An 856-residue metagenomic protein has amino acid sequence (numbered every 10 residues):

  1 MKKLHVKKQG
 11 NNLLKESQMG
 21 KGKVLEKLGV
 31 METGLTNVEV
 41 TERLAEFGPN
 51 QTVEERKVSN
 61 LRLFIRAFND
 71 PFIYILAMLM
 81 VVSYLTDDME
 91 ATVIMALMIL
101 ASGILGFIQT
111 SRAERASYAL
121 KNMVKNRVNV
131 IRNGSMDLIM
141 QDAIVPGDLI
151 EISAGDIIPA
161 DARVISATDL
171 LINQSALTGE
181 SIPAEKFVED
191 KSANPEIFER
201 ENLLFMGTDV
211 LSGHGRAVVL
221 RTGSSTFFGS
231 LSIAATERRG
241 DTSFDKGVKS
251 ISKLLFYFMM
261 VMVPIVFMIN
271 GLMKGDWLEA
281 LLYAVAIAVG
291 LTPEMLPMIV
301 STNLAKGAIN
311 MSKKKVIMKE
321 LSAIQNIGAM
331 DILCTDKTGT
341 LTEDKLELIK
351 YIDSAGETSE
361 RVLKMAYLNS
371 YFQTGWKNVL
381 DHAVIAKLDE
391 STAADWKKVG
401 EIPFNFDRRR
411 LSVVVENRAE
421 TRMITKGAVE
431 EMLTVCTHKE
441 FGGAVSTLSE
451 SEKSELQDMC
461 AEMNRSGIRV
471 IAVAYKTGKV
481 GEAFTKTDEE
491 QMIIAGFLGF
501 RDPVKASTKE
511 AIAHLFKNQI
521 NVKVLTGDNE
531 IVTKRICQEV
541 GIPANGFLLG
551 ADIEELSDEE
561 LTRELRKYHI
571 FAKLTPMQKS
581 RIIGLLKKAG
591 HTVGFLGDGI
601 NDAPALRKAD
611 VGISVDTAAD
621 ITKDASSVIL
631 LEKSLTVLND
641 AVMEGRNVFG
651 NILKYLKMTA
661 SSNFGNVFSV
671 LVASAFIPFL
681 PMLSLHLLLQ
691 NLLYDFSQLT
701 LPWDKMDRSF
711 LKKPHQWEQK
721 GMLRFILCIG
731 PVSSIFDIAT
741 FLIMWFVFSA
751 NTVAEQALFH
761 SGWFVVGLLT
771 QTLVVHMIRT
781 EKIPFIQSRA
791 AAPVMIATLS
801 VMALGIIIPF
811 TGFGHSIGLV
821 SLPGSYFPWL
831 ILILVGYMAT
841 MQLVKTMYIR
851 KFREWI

Functional and structural regions predicted by a protein language model:
M1-M136, D142-V145, I150-I158, R163-L171 (+8 more regions): Non-lumenal N-terminal regulatory segments of integral membrane proteins
M31, L203-D209, N326-I494, F500 (+8 more regions): Cytosolic catalytic regions of ATP/NTP-dependent phosphoryl-transfer enzymes
P49-V81, E114, M136-D137, N194-L203 (+7 more regions): Soluble-to-membrane junctions at the N-terminal ends of transmembrane alpha-helices in multi-pass ion-transporting
Y74-L97, L254-T292, A305-K315, F664-H686 (+3 more regions): Helix-interface capping motifs at the ends of transmembrane segments in multi-pass membrane proteins
S83, E90-K125, R132, R239-T335 (+5 more regions): Hydrophobic alpha-helical transmembrane segments
L171, L177-T178, E343-M365, Q538-G541 (+3 more regions): Basic, amphipathic juxtamembrane/active-site segments that coordinate anionic phosphate or diphosphate groups
V266, P297, V540, A544-F595 (+2 more regions): Membrane-embedded transport module
V765-I856: C-terminal transmembrane module of polytopic membrane proteins
